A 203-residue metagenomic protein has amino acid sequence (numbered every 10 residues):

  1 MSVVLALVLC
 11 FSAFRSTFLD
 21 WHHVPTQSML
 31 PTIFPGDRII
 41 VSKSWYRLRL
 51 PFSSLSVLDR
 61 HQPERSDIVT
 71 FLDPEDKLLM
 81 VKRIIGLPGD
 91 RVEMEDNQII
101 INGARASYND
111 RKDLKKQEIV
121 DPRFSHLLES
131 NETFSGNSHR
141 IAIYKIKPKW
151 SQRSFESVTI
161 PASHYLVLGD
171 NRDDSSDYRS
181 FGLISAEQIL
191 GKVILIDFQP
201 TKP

Functional and structural regions predicted by a protein language model:
S2-T17: Hydrophobic membrane-insertion alpha-helices, especially the h-region of bacterial N-terminal signal peptides
T17-H23, Q27-P203: Soluble "head" domains of membrane/secretory-pathway proteins
